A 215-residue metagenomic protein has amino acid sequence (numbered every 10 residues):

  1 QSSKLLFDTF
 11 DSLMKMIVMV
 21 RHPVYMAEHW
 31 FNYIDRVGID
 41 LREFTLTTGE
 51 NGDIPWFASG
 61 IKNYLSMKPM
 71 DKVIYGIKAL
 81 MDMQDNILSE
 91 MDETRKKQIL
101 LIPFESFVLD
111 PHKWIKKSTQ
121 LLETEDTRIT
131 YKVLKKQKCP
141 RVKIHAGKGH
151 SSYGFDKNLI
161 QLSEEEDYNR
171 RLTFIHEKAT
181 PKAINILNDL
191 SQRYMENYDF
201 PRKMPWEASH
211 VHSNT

Functional and structural regions predicted by a protein language model:
Q1-R36, D82-T94, S213-T215: PAPS-dependent sulfotransferase catalytic domain
V18, L101-F104: Short beta-strand segments
V24-E28, T47-G52, T130-K136: Short C-terminal domain-edge/linker segments immediately following a structured domain
V24-Y25, S106-L109: Short, catalytically relevant binding-site loops at active-site mouths
E28-N32, I39, K113-I115, H145-A146: Short aromatic-enriched loop/helix-cap "lid" or pocket-rim segments at secondary-structure transitions that line
R36-L41, T124-R128: Cytochrome P450 catalytic domain signature, combining two hallmark sequence patches
V37-A58: Long, charge-dense
I54-I74, K78-L101, V108-T215: PAPS-dependent sulfotransferases, especially Golgi type II membrane carbohydrate sulfotransferases
